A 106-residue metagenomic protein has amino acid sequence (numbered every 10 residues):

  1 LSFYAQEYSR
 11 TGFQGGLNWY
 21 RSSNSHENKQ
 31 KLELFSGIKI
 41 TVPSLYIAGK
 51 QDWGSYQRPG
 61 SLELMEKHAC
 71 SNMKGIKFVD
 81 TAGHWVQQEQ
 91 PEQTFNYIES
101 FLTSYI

Functional and structural regions predicted by a protein language model:
L1-R58: Alpha/beta-hydrolase
F3, G15, W19, L64 (+1 more regions): Alpha-helical elements of Rossmann-like donor-binding domains used by nucleotide-donor carbohydrate transfer enzymes
S23-S25, L64-H68, G75, F95-I98: Short, low-complexity, polar/charged sequence segments that are solvent-exposed and flexible
K29-F35, E66-C70, I106: Alpha-helix termini
L45-A82: Conserved loop-alpha-helix segment in the C-terminal half of the alpha/beta-hydrolase fold that carries the catalytic
N72-I106: Catalytic active-site module of serine/aspartate enzymes centered on a nucleophile-bearing elbow/loop
